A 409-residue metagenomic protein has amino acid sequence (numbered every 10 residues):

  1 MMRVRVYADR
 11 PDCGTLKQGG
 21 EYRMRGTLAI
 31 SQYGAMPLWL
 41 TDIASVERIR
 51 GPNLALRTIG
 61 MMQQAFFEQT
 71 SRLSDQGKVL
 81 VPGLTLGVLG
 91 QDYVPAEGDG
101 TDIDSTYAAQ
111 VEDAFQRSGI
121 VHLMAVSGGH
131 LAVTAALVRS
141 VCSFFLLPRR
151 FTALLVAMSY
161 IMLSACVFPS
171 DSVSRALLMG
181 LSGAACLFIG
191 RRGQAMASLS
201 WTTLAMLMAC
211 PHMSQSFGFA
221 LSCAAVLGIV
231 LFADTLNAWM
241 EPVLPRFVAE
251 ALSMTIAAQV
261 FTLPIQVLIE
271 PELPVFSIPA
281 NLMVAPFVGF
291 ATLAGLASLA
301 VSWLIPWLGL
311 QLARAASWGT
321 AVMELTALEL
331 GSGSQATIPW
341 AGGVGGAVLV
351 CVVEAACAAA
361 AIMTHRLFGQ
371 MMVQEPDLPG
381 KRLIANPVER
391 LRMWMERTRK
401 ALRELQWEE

Functional and structural regions predicted by a protein language model:
M1-V6: OB-fold (S1/OB) nucleic-acid-binding surfaces
Y7-P11, F66-E68: Short structured motifs
R10-R25: Short nucleic-acid-contacting surface segments enriched for D/E, G, S/T with interspersed K/R
T27-Q32: Short, charged beta-turn/beta-strand-edge "cap" motif at the junction between a beta-strand and an adjacent loop
G34-W39: Beta-sandwich strand segments
D42-R175, A184: Aromatic-rich juxtamembrane segments at the membrane interface
D171-C357, M363-M371, L391, L402 (+1 more regions): Internal transmembrane alpha-helical bundles of multi-pass membrane proteins
G369-E408: Short, highly charged, low-complexity non-transmembrane loops/tails of multi-pass membrane proteins
